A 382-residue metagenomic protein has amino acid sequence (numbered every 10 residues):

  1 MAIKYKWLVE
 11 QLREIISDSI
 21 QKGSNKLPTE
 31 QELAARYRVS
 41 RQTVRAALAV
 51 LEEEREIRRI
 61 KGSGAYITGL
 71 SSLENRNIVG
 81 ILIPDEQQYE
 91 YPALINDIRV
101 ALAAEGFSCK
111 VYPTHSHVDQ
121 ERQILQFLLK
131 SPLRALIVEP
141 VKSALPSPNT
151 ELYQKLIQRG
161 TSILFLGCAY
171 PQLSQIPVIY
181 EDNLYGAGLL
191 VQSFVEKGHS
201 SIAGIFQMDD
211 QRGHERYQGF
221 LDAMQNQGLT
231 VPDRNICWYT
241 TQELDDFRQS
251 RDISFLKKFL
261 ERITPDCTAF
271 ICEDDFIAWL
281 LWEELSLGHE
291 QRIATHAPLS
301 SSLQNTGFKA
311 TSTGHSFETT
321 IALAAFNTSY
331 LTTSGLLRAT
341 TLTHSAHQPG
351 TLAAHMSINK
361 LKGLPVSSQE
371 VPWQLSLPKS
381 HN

Functional and structural regions predicted by a protein language model:
M1-R38, N96, V118, K130: Extreme N-terminal segment that seeds HTH/winged-HTH DNA-binding domains in transcriptional regulators
E10-E14, A49, T68, S72-Q192 (+2 more regions): Alpha-helical recognition/docking segments in bacterial nutrient-uptake and carbohydrate-utilization systems
Q11, K257-N382: Flexible loop/turn connectors
N25-R59: N-terminal helix-turn-helix
P28, S63-L70: Minor-groove-contacting beta-hairpin "wing" of winged helix-turn-helix DNA-binding domains
L102-T114, A223-S250: Short beta-strand elements in bilobed, periplasmic/extracellular small-molecule ligand-binding domains
P177-G204, D222, S250-K258, A278 (+2 more regions): Hydrophobic alpha-helical segments within soluble ligand-binding/sensing domains
L189-T230, S367-N382: An alpha-beta-alpha
